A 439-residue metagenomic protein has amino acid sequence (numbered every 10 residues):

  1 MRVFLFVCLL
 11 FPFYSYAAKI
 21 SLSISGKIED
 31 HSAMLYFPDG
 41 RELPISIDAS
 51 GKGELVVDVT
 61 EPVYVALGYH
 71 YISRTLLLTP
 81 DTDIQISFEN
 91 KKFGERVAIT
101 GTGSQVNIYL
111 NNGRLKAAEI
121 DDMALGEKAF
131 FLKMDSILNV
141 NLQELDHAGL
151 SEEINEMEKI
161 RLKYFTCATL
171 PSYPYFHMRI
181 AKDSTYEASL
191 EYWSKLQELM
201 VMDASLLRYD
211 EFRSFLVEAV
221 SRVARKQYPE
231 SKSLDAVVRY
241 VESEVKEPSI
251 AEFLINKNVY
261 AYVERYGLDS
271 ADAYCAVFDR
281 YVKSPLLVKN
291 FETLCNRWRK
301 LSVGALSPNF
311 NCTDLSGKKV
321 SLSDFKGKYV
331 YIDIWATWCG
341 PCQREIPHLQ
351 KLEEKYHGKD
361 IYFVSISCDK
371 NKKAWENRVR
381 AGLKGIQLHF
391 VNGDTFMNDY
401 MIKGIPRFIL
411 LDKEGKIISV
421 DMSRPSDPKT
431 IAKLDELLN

Functional and structural regions predicted by a protein language model:
M1-L22, L437-L438: Bacterial Sec-dependent N-terminal signal peptides
A18-M157, R161, A168-D183: A non-transmembrane, solvent-exposed segment enriched in polar/low-complexity residues
D183-L196, K232-V241, D269-D279, P308-N309: Alpha-helical repeat scaffolds
V238, I250-T313, K318, S323-K328 (+3 more regions): N-proximal helix/coil linker or "cap" segments that precede and/or mark the start of modular domains
K326, I334-K351: Conserved redox-active cysteine motifs that mediate thiol-disulfide chemistry, especially di-cysteine Cys-X(1-2)-Cys
R344-A381, N392-N398: Structural microenvironment flanking redox-active thiols in thiol-disulfide oxidoreductases
E376-E414: Short, internal strand/loop/helix patches that form the active-site neighborhood or redox-interaction surface
G404-I405, I417-N439: Non-catalytic, surface beta->alpha helical segment in thiol-disulfide oxidoreductase systems
